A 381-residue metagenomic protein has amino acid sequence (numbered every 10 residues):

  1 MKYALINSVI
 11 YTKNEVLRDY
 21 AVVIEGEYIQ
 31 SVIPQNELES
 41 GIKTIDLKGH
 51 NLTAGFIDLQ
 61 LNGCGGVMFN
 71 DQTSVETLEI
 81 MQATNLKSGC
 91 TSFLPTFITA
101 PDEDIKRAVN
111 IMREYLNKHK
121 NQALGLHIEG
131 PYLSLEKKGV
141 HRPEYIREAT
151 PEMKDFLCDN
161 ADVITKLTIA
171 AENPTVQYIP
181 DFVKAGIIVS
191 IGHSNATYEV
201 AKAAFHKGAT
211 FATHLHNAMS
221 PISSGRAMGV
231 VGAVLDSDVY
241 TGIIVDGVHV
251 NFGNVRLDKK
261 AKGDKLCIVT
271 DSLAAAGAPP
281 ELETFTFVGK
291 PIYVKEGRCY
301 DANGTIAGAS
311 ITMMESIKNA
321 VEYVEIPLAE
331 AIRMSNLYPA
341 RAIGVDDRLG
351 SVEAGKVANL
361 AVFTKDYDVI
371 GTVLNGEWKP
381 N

Functional and structural regions predicted by a protein language model:
M1-L38, V373: N-terminal metal-binding scaffold of metallo-dependent hydrolase/deaminase domains
Y3-L5, L38-E79, A83: Replace "His-x-His-based motif
S8, R341, S351-N381: C-terminal cap of metal-dependent C-N hydrolases
N62, A83-L94, L135-A161, A203-M219 (+3 more regions): Active-site gating loops and adjacent loop-to-helix segments of metal-dependent hydrolytic enzymes
N62-C64, E79-A108, N121-S134, A161-E172 (+3 more regions): Divalent metal-dependent hydrolysis catalytic cores, especially in the metallo-beta-lactamase
I128, F182, A212, A320 (+1 more regions): Conserved, mostly hydrophobic/aromatic
C158-P279: Active-site core of metal-dependent hydrolases
G229-G242, K259-T270, A276-K356, L360-V362: His/Asp/Glu-enriched, well-ordered alpha-helical/loop segment that forms or immediately abuts the divalent-metal
